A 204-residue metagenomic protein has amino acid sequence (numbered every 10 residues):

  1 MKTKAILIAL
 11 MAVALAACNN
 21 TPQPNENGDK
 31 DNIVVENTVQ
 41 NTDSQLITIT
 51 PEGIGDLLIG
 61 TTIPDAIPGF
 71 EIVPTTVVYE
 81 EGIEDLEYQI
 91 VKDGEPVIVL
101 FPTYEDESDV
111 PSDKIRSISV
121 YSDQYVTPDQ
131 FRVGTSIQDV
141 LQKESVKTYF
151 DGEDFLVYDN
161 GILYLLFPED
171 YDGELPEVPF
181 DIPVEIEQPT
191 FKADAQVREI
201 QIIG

Functional and structural regions predicted by a protein language model:
M1-A5: Positively charged n-region of N-terminal signal peptides that target proteins for export
I6-L10: Sec-dependent N-terminal signal peptides
A14-A17: C-terminal motif of bacterial Sec signal peptides marking the signal peptidase cleavage site
N19-E153, V157-Y158, F180-G204: Short helix/turn-capping signatures at newly exposed starts of structured segments
Y149-G173: Short aromatic loop motif centered on NTY/YTY
P176-V178: Short, solvent-exposed loop/beta-turn-alpha elements that line the ligand-binding surface or hinge of extracytoplasmic
